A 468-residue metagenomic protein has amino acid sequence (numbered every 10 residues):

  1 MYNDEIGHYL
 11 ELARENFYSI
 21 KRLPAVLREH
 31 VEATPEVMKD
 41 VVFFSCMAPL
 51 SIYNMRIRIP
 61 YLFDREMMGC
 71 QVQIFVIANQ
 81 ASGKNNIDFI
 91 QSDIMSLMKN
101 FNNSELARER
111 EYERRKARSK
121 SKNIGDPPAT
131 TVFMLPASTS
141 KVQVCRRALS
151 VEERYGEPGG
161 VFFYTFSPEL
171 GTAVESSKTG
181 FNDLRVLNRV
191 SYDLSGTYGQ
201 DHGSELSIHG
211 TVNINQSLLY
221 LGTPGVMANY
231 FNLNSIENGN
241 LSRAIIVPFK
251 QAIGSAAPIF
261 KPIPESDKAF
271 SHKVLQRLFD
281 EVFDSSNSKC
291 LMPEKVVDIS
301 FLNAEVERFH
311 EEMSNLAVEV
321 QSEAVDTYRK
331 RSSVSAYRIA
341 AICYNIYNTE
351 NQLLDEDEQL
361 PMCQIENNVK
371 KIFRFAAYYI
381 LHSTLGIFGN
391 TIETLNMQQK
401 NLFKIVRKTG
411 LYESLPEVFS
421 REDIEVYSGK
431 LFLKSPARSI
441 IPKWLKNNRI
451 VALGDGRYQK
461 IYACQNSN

Functional and structural regions predicted by a protein language model:
M1-N468: Phosphate-handling catalytic cores of nucleic-acid transaction enzymes
